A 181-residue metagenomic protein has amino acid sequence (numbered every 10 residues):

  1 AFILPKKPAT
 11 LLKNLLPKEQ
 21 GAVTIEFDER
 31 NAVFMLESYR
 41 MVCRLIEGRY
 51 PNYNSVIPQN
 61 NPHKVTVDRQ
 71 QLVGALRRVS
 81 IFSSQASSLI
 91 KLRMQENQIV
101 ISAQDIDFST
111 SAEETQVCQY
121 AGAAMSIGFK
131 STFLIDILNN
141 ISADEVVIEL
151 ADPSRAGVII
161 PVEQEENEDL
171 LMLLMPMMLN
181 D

Functional and structural regions predicted by a protein language model:
A1-I46, N61-D181: DNA polymerase processivity clamps
R49: Glycine-rich, pocket-lining loop/helix-strand segments that form or immediately flank
V56-P58: Short hinge/gating elements
